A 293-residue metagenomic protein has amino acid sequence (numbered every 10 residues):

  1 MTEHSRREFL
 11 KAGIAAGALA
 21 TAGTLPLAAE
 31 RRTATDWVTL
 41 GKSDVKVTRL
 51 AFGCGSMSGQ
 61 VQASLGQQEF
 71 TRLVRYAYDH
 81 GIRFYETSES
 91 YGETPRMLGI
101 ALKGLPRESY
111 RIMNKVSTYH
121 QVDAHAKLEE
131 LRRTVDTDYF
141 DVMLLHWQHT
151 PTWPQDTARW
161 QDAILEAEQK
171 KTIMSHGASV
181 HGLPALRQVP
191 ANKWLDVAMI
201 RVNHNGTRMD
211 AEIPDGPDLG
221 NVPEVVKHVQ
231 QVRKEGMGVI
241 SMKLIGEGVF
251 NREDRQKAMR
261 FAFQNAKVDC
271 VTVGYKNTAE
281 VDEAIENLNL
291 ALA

Functional and structural regions predicted by a protein language model:
M1-G17: N-terminal secretory signal peptides and thylakoid transit peptides that target proteins across membranes
T24-C54, A63: C-terminal segment of N-terminal export signals and the immediately downstream linker at the start of the mature
L40, F52, Y85, L98 (+5 more regions): Conserved, mostly hydrophobic/aromatic
K42-D44, G99-R107, R132-T137, P190-K193 (+1 more regions): Acidic (Asp/Glu)-rich catalytic clusters
S56-Q67, N114-V122, F250-N251: Active-site mouth loops of central-metabolism enzymes
S64-Y76, V122-T134, G182-R187, D254-M259: Short, acidic/polar
V135-P151: Active-site groove signature of glycoside hydrolases
Q148-A293: Beta/alpha (TIM)-barrel catalytic core signal, keyed to glycine-rich beta->alpha loops juxtaposed to Asp/Glu that bind
